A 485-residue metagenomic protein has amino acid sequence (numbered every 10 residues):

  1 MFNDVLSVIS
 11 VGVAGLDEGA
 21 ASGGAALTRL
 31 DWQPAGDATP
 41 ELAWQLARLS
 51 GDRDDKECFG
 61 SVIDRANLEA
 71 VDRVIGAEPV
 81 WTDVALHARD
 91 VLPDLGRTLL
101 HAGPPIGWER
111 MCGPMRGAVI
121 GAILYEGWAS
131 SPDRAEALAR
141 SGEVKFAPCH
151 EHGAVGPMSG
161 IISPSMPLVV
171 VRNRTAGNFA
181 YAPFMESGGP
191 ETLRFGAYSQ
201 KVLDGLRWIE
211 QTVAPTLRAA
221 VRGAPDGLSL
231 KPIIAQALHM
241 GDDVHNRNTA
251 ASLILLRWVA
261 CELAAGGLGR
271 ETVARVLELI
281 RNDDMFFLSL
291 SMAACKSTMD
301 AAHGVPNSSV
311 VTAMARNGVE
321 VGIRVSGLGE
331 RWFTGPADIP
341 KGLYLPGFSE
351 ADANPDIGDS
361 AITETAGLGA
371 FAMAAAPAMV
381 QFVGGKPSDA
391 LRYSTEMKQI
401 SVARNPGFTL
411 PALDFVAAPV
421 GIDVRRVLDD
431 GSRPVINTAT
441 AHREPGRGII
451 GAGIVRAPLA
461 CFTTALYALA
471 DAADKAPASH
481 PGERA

Functional and structural regions predicted by a protein language model:
M1-A485: Anaerobic metallocofactor- and corrinoid-dependent redox/one-carbon enzyme cores, especially those from methanogenesis
